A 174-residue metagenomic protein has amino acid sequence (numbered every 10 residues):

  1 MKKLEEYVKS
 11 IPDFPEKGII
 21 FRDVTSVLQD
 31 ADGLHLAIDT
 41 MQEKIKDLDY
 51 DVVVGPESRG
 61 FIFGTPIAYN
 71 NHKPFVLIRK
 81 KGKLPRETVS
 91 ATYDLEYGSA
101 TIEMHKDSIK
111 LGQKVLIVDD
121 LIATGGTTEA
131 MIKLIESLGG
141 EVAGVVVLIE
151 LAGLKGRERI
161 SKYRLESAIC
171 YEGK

Functional and structural regions predicted by a protein language model:
M1-V52: Active-site-facing substrate-recognition patch
L4-E6, E129-K174: PRPP-dependent phosphoribosyltransferase catalytic core
D51, Q113, A143: Conserved acidic residues
D51-P66: Charged, well-structured alpha/beta interaction segments
G55, I117-V118: Generic enzyme active-site microenvironment
I62-N71, I132: Short Gly/Thr/Asp-enriched flexible loops that form oxyanion-binding sites at enzyme active sites
P74-L116: Short, glycine/charge-rich flexible loops or terminal/linker lids adjacent to PRPP-binding catalytic cores
D120, G125: Conserved G/P- and acidic residue-centered "switch" motifs that form tight phosphate/ATP-binding loops in soluble
